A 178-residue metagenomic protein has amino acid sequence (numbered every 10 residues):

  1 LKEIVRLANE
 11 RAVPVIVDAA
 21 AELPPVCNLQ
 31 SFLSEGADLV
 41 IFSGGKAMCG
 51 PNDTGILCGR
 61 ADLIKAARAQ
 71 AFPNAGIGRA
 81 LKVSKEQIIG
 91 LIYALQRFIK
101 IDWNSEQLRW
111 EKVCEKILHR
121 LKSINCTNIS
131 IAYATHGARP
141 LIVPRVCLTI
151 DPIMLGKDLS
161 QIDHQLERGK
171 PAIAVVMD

Functional and structural regions predicted by a protein language model:
L1-W103, L118-K122: Conserved PLP-enzyme active-site core in the AAT-like
A20-A21, R109, M154: Residues that cap or flank secondary-structure elements
I99-I124, I129-Y133: Active-site-lining helix/loop region of Rossmann-like oxidoreductase modules
K122-D178: Conserved C-terminal alpha-helix-loop-beta "cap" of PLP-dependent enzymes that closes/shapes the active-site mouth
